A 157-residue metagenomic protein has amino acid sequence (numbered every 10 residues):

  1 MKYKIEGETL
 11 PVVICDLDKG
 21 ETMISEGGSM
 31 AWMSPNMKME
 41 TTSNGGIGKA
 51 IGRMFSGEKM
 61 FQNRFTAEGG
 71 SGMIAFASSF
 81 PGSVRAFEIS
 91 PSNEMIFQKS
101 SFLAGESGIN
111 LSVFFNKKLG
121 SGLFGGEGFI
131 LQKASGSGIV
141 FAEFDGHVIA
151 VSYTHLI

Functional and structural regions predicted by a protein language model:
M1-T22, G27-E94, S100: Conserved loop->alpha-helix
I5-E6, N116, I139-E143, V148-A150: C-terminal beta-sandwich interaction modules and adjacent acidic, Ser/Thr/Pro/Gly-rich low-complexity tails used
A77, G82-A86, E94-E127, L131-Q132 (+1 more regions): Intrinsically disordered, low-complexity linker/loop segments enriched in Gly/Pro and charged/polar residues
S135-G136: Extracellular interaction modules
T154-I157: Conserved small/polar residues in nucleotide/adenosyl-binding loops
